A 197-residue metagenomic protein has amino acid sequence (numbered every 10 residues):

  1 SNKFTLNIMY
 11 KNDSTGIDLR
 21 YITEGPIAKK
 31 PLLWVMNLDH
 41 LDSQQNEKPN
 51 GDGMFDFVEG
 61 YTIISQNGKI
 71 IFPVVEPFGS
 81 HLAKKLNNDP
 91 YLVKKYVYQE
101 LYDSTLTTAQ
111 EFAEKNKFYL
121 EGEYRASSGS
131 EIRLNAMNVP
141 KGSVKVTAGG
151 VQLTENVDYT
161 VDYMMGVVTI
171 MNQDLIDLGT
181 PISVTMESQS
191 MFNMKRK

Functional and structural regions predicted by a protein language model:
S1-K197: Surface-exposed, low-hydrophobicity segments enriched in Gly/Pro/acidic/Ser residues that characterize the mature
